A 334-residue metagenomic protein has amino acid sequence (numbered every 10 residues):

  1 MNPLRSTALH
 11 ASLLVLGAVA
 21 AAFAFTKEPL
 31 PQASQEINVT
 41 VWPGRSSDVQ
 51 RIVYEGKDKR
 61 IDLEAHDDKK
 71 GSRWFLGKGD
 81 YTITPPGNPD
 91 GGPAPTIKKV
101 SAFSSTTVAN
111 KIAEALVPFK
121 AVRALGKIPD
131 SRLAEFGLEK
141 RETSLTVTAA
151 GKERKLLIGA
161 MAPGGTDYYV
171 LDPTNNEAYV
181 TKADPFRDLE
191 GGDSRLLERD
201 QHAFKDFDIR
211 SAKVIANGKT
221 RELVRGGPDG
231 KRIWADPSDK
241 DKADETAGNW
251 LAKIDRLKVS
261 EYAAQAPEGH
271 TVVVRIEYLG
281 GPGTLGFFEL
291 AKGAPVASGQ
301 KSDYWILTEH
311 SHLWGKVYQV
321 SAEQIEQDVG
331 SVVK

Functional and structural regions predicted by a protein language model:
M1-K334: A short-motif feature that recognizes glycine-rich, charge-decorated loops that bind or process nucleotide phosphates
